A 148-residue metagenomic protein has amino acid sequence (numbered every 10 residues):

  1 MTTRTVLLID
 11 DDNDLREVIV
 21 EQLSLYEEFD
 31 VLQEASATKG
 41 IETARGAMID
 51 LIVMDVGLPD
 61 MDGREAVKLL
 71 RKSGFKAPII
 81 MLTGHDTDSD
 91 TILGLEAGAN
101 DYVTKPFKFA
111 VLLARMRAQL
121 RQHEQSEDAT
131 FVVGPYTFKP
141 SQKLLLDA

Functional and structural regions predicted by a protein language model:
T3-D14, I19-L23, I52: Conserved acidic segment of CheY-like receiver
R4-T5, A118-A148: Short, Lys/Arg-enriched segments at the junction into DNA-binding effector domains of transcriptional regulators
E28-S36, T43: Short hydrophobic/Thr-rich beta-strand motif most characteristic of the beta2 strand and flanking loop of CheY-like
S36, D62-E65: Acidic catalytic/metal-coordinating carboxylates
E42, R64-F75: Short amphipathic alpha-helix used as the core "switch/output" element in two-component signaling
D55, T83: Active-site residues of response regulator receiver
P59-D62, T87: The feature encodes the CheY-like receiver
